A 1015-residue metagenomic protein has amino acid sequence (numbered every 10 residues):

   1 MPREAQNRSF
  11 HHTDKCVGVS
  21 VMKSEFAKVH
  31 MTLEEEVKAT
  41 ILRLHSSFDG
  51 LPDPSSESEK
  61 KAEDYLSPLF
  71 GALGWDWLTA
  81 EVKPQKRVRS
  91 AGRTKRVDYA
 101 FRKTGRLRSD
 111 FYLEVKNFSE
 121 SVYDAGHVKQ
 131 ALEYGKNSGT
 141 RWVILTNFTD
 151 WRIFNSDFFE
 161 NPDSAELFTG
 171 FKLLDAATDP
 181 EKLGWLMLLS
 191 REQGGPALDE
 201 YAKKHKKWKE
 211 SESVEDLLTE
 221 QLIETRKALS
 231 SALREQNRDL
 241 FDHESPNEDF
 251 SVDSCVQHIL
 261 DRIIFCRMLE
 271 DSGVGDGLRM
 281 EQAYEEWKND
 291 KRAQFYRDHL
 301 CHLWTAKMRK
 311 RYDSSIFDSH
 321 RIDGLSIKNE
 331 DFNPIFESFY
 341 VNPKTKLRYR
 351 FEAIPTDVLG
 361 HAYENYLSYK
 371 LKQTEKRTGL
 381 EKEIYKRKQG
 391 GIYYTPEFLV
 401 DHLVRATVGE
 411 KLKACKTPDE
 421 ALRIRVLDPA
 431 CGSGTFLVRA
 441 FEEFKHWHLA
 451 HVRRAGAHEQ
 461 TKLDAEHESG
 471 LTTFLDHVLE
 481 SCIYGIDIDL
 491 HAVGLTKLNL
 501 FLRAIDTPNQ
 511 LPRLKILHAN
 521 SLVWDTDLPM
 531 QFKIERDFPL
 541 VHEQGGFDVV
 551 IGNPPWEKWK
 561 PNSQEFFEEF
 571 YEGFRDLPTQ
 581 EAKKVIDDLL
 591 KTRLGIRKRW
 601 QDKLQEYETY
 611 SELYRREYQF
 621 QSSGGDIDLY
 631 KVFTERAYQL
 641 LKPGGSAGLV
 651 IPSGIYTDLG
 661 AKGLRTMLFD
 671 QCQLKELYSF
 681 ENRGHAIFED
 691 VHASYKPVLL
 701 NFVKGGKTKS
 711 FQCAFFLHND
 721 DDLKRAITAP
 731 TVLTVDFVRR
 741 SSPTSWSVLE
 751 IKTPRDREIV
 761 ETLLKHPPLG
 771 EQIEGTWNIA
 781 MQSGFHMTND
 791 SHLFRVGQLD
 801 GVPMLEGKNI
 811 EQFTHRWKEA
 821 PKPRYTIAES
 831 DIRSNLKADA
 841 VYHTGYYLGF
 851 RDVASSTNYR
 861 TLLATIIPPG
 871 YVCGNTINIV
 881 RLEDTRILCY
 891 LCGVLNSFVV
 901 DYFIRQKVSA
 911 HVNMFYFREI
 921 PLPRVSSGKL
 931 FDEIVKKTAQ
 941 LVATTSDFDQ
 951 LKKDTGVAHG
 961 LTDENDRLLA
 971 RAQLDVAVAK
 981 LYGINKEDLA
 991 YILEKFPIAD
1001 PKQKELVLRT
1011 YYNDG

Functional and structural regions predicted by a protein language model:
R3, N7-W142, D150-L189, P196-K206: A short, conserved, highly charged catalytic patch centered on acidic carboxylates
N7-L51, N117, L186-K445, C482-L495 (+11 more regions): Preference for the N-terminal adenyl/adenosyl cofactor-binding alpha/beta module
L78-E81, P162-D163, D276-A283, C415-L422 (+3 more regions): Flexible phosphate/Mg2+-sensing switch loops adjacent to catalytic phosphate-binding sites
R89-K95, E120-Q130, S138-V143, D150-E212 (+11 more regions): Signature of N6-adenine DNA methyltransferases within the class I
V408-K411, L427-P429, I486, A637-K642 (+5 more regions): Proline-centric
C431, P730, S742-Q782, D800-I810 (+1 more regions): Non-catalytic DNA-recognition/assembly elements of restriction-modification systems
L668, H692-A693, E819-I827, A840-H843 (+3 more regions): Short, surface-exposed loop/turn microsegments at beta-strand edges and helix-strand junctions
K808-I810, H843-L862, Y871-C873, L891-I904: Short Ser/Thr-interspersed hydrophobic loop/turn segments at strand-loop and sheet-helix junctions that line or gate
